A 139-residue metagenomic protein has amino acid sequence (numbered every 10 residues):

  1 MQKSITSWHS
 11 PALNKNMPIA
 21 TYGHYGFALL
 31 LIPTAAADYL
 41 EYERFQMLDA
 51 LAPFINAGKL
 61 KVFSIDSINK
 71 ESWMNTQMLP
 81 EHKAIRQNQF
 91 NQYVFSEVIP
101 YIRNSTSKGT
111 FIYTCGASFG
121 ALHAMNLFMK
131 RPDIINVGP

Functional and structural regions predicted by a protein language model:
M1-P139: Non-catalytic cap/lid and distal C-terminal segments of serine-dependent acyl enzymes
